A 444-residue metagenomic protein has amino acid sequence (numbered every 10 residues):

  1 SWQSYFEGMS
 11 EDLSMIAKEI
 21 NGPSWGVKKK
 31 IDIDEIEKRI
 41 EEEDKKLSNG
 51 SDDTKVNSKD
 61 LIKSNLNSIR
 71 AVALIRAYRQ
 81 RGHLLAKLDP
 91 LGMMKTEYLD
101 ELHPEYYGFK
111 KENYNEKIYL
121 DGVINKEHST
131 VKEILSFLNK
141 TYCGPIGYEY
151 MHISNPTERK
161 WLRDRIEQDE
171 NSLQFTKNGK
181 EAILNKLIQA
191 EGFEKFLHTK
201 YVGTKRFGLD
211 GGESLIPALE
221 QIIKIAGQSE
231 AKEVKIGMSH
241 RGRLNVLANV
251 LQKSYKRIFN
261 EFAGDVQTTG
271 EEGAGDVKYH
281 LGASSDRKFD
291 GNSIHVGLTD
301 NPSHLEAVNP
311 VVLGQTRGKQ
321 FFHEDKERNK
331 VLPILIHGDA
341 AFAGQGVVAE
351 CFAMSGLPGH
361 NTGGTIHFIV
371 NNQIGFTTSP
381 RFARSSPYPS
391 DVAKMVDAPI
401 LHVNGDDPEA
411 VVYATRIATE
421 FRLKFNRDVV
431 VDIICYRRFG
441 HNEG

Functional and structural regions predicted by a protein language model:
W2-Y5, R70-K95, I222, A226-V246 (+2 more regions): Amphipathic alpha-helical packing elements
Y5-M9, P23, L91-T96, P156 (+3 more regions): A glycine-rich phosphate-binding loop feature that marks nucleotide/adenosyl-phosphate handling sites
M9-L215, A231: Extended, charge-enriched "interface" segments that sit outside catalytic cores
H83, I223, E230-K235, K330-I334 (+4 more regions): Beta-sheet entry/capping signal
L120-K126, R257-T268, T378-F382, A393 (+1 more regions): Phosphate/diphosphate-binding loops
E191, K195, A226-E230, Q315-H323 (+2 more regions): Structural motif corresponding to the C-terminal cap of alpha-helices
F196-K256: Active-site pocket-lining segments that scaffold enzyme catalytic pockets across diverse folds
K235-G405: Cofactor-binding active-site loop characterized by glycine-rich and histidine/acidic residues
